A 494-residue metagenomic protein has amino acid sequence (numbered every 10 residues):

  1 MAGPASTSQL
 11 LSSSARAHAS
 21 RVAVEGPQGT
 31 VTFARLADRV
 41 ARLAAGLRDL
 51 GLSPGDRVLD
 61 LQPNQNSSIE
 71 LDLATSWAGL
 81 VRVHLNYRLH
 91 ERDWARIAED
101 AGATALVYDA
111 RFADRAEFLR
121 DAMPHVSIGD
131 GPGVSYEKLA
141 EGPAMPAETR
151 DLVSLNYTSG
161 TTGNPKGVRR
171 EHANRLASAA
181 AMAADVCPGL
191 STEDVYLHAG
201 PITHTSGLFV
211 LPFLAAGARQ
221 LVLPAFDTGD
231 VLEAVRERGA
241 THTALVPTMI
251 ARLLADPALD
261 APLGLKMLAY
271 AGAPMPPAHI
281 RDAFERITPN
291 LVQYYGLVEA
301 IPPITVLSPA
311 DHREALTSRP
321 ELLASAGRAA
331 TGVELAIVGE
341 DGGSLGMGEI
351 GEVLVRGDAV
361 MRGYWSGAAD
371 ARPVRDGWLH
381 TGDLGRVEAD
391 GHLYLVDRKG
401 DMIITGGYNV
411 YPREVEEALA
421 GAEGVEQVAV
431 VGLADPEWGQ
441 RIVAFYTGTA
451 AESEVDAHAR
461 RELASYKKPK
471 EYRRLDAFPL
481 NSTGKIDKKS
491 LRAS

Functional and structural regions predicted by a protein language model:
G3, G29, A44-L89, N409: Conserved AMP-binding/adenylate-forming
P4-A5, S20, E141-Y157, N164 (+2 more regions): Conserved pre-ATP/AMP-binding loop-to-beta segment of ANL
T32-A34, V153-A180: Conserved AMP-binding A3 loop
L106-Y108, T243, G357, R362-G363 (+4 more regions): AMP-binding/adenylate-forming catalytic core of the ANL superfamily
R111-T149, S159, N164: ANL superfamily adenylate-forming
L176-V195, T203-H242, D256: Conserved AMP-binding/adenylation subdomain of ANL enzymes
A215, A240-L245, L254-P320, E334: Gly/Ser/Thr-rich phosphate-binding loop
S325-G332, E340-R372, V410: Conserved ATP/PPi-binding loop(s) of AMP-dependent carboxylate-activating enzymes
